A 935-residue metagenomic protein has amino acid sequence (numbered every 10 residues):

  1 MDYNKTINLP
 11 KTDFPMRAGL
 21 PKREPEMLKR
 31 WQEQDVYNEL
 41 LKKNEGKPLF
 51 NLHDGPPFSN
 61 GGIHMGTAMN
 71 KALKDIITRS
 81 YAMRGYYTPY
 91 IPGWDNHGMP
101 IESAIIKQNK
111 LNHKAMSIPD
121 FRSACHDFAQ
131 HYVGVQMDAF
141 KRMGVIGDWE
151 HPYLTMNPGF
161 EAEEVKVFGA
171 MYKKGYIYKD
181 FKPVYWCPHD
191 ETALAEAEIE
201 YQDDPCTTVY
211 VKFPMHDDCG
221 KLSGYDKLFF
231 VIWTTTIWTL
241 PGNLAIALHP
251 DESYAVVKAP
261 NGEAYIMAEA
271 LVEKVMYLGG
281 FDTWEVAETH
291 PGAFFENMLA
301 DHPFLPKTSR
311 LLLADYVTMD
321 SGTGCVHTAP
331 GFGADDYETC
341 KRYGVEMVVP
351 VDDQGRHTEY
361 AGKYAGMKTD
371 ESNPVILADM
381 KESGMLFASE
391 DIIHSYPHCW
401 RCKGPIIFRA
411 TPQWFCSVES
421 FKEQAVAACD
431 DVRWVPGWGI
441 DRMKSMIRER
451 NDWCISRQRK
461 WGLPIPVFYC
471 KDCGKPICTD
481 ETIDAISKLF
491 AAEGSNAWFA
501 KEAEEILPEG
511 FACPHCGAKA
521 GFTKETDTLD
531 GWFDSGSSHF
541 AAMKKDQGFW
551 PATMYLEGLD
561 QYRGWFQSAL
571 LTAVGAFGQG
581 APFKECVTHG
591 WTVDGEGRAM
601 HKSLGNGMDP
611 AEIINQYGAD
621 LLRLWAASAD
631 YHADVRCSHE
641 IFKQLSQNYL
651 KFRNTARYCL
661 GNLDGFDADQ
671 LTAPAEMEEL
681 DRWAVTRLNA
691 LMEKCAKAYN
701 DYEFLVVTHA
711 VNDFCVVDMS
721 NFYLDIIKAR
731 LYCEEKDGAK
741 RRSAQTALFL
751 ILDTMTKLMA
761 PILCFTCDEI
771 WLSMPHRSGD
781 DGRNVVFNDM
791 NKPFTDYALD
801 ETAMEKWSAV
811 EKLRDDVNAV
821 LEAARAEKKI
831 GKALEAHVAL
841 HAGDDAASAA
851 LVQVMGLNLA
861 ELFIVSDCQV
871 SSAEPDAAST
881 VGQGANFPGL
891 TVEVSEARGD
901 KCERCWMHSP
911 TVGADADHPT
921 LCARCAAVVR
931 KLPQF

Functional and structural regions predicted by a protein language model:
D2-D13, R17-L20, E26, R30-Q34 (+15 more regions): Residue patterns forming the tRNA-binding/recognition surfaces of aminoacyl-tRNA synthetases and related DALR
K42-S103, E164, I232-T239, L312-Y343 (+3 more regions): N-terminal catalytic cores of NTP/NDP-binding nucleotidyl/phosphoryl-transfer enzymes
N44, P48-G55, M65-M69, L73 (+18 more regions): Secondary-structure capping and boundary motifs in well-ordered enzyme cores
D95, V184-P188, L194-E200, F522 (+8 more regions): Acidic, turn-prone loop/beta-hairpin segments
C187, C399, C470, C513-C516 (+2 more regions): Short cysteine-rich clusters marking metal-coordination/redox-active sites
E191, Q458, G474, G517 (+2 more regions): Cys/His-coordinated zinc-binding microdomains
A245, E252-C325, A334: Protease-associated
R310-L312, A885-L921: C-terminal accessory/binding modules appended to enzymatic or scaffolding proteins
